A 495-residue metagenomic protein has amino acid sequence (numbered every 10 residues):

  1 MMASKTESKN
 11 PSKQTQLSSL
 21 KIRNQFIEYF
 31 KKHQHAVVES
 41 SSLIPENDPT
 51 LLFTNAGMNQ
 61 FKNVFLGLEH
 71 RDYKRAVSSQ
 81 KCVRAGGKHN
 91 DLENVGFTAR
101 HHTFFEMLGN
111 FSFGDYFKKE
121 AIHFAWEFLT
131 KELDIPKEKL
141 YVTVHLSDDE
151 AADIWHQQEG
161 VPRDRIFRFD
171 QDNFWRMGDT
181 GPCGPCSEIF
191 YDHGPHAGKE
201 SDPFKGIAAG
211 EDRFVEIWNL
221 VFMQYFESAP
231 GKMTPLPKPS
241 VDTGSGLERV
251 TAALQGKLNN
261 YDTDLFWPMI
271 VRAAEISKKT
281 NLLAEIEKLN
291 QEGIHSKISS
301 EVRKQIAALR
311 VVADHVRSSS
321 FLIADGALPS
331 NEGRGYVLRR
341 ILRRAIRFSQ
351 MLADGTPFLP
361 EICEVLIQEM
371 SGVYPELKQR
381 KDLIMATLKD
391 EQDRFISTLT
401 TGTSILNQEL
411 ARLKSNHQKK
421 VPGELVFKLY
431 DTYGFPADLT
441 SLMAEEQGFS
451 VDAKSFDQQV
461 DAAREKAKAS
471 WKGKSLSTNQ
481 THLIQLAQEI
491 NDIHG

Functional and structural regions predicted by a protein language model:
M2-G495: A glycine- and charged-residue-rich anion-binding loop/surface
